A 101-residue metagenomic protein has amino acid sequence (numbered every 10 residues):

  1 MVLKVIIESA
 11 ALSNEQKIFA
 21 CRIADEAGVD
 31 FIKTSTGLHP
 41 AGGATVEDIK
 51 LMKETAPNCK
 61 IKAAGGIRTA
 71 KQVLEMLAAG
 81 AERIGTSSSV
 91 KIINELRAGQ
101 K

Functional and structural regions predicted by a protein language model:
M1-K62, T69-K101: Alpha/beta enzyme core
